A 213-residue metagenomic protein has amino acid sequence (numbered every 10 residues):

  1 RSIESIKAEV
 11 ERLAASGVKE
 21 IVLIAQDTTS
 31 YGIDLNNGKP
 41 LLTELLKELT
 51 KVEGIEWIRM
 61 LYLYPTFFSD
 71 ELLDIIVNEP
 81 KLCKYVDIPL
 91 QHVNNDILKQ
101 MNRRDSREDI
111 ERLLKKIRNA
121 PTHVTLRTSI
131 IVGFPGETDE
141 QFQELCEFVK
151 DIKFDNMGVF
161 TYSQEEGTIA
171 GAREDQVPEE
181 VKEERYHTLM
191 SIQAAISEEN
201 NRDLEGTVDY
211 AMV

Functional and structural regions predicted by a protein language model:
R1-E4: Canonical Radical SAM [4Fe-4S] cluster-binding loop centered on the CxxxCxxC motif and its immediate flanking residues
A15-F142: Conserved SAM/AdoMet-binding glycine-rich loop
I88, S129, V149, M157 (+1 more regions): Hydrophobic, well-ordered secondary-structure elements that form the walls of internal hydrophobic environments
E140, E144-L189: C-terminal, non-catalytic macromolecule-binding modules
A172-V213: Terminal RNA-binding accessory module
